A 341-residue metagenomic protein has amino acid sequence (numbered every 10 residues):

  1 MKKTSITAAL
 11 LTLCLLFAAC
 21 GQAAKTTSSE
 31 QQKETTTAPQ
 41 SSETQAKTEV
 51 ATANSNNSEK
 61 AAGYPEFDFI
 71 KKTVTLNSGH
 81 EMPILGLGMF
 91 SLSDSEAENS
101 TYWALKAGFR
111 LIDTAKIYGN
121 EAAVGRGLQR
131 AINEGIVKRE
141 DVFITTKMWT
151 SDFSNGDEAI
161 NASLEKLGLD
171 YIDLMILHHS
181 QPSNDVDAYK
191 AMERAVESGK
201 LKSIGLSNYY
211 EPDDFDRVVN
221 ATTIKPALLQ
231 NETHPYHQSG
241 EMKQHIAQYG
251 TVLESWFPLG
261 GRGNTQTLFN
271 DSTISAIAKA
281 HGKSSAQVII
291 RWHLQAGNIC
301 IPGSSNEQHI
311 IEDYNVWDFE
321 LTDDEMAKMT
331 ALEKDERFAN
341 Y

Functional and structural regions predicted by a protein language model:
M1-A9: Bacterial N-terminal signal peptides that target proteins for export
A9-L15: Hydrophobic helical h-region of N-terminal Sec-dependent signal peptides in bacterial secretory/periplasmic proteins
F17-A19: C-terminal motif of bacterial Sec signal peptides marking the signal peptidase cleavage site
G21-A23: Bacterial signal peptide processing site
K33, Q40, Q45-V142, L259-G260: N-terminal binding-site loop/beta-alpha segment at the start of enzyme catalytic domains that lines or forms
L92-L105, D152-L167, D185, P212-D216: Short, acidic/polar
D157-H178, R194-S198: CE4/NodB-like, metal-dependent polysaccharide N-deacetylase domain that modifies extracellular/periplasmic N-acetylated
S180-Y341: Beta/alpha (TIM)-barrel catalytic core signal, keyed to glycine-rich beta->alpha loops juxtaposed to Asp/Glu that bind
